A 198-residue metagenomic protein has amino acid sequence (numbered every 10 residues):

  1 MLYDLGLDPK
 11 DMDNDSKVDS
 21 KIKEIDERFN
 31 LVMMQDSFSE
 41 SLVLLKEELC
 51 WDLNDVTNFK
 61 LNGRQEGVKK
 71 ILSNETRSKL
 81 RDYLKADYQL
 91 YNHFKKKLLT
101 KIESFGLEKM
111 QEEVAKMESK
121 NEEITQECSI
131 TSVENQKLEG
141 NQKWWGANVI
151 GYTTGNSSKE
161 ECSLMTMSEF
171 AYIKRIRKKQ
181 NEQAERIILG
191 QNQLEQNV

Functional and structural regions predicted by a protein language model:
M1-T57, K109, T154, A171-R175 (+2 more regions): PAPS-dependent sulfotransferase catalytic domain
L2-L7, S20, N54-E160: PAPS-dependent sulfotransferase catalytic core
R28, R64, R77, R81 (+2 more regions): Arginine residue identity/basic-tract feature
V43-L44, F105, T166: Bulky hydrophobic/aromatic packing residues
V133-Q196: Long, His/Glu/Asp-enriched segments that create or flank divalent metal/ion-associated functional microenvironments
